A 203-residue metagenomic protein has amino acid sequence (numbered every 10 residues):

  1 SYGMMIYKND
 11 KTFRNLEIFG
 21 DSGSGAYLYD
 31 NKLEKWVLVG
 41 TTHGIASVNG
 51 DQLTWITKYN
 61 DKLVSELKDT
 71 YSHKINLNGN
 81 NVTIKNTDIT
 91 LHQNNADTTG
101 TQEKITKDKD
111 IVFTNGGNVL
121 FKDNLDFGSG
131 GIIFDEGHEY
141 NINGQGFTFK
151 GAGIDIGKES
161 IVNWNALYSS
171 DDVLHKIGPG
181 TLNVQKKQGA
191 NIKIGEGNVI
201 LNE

Functional and structural regions predicted by a protein language model:
S1-R14: Chymotrypsin/trypsin-fold serine protease catalytic domain
L16-T90: C-terminal subregion of chymotrypsin/trypsin-like serine protease catalytic domains
N31-K35, S170-V173, A190-K193: Surface-exposed loop/turn motifs in large extracellular/passenger domains
K35-L38, N95-Q102, I142: Tryptophan-centered short beta-strand motifs
A46-S47, G189-N191, E203: A short acidic/small-residue loop/turn micro-motif
N81-I111: Acidic Gly/Asp/Thr-rich repetitive segments characteristic of extracellular carbohydrate-active and adhesion proteins
T87, G180, I194-V199: Glycine- and acidic-residue-biased ligand/ion/polar-headgroup-sensing regions
N115-K186, E203: Extracellular, surface-exposed repeat architectures
